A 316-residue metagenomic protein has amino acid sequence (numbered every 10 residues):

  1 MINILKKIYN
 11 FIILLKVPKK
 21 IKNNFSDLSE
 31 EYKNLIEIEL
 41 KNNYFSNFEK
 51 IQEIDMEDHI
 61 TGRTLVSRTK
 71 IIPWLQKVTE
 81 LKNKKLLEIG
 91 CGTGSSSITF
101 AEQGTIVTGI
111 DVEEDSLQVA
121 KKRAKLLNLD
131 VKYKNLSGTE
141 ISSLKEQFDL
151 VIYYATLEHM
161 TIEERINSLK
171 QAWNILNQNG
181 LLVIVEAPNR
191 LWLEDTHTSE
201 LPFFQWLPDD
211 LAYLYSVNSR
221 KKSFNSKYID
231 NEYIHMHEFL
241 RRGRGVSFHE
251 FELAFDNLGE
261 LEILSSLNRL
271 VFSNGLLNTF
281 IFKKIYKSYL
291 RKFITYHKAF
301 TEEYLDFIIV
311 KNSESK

Functional and structural regions predicted by a protein language model:
R63-K82: Conserved alpha-helix/loop element of class I SAM-dependent methyltransferases that forms part of the SAM/SAH-binding
T93-G104: Conserved SAM-binding loop of SAM-dependent methyltransferases across substrates and taxa, primarily the Class I
I106-D111: Conserved SAM-binding motif I beta-strand of class I
E113-D115: Conserved SAM/SAH-binding beta-strand->alpha-helix loop
L127-E140: Conserved SAM-binding strand-loop segment of SAM-dependent methyltransferases
I152: A conserved beta-strand element that flanks and buttresses the S-adenosyl-L-methionine
I166-Q178: A short glycine-rich, Lys/Arg-flanked "PGG" loop and its adjoining helix->strand segment in the class I
V183-L211: Conserved class I S-adenosyl-L-methionine
